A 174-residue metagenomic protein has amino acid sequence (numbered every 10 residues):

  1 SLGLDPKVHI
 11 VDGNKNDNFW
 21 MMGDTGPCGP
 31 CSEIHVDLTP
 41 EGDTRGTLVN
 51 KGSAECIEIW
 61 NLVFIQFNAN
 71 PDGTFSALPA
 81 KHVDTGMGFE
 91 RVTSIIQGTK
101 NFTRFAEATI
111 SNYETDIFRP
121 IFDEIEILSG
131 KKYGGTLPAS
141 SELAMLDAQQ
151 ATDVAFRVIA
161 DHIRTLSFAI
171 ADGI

Functional and structural regions predicted by a protein language model:
S1-I174: Structured aminoacyl-transfer and RNA-binding surfaces used for tRNA recognition/handling in the translation apparatus
